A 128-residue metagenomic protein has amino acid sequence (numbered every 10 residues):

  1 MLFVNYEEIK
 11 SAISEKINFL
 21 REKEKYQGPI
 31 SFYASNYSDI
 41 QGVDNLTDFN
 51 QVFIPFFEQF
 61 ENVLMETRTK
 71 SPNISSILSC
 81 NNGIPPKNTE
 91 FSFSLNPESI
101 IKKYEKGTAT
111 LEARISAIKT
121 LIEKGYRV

Functional and structural regions predicted by a protein language model:
M1-E90: Conserved Radical SAM active-site core
A34-N36, L95, V128: Short beta-strands and strand-loop turn motifs
S38-G42, S99-T108: Surface-exposed cleft-lining segments at the edges of enzyme active sites
F60-L64, S94-N96, I118-I122: Short, surface-exposed, polar/charged, turn-prone segments marking secondary-structure boundaries
T67-P72, I101-K106, K124-V128: Low-complexity, flexible helical/coil segments
K70-S71, A109-I115: Conserved alpha/beta core surface patches that mediate binding of polyanionic ligands
P85-N96, I100-K102: N-terminal low-complexity, intrinsically disordered segments
E112-V128: Conserved C-terminal portion of the radical SAM core fold that forms the substrate/S-adenosylmethionine-binding
